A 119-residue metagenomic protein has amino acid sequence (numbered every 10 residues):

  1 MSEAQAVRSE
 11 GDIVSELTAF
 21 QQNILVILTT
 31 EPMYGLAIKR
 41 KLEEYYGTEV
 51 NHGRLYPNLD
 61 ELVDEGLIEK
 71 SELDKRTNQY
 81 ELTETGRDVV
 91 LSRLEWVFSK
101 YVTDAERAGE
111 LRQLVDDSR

Functional and structural regions predicted by a protein language model:
M1-E3, N23, R119: Long, compositionally biased intrinsically disordered regions
M1-V14: Short, Lys/Arg-enriched N-terminal segment that forms or immediately precedes the first helix of a structured domain
D12-N51: N-terminal helix-turn-helix DNA-binding core of bacterial DNA-binding proteins
R54-L55, N78: Short, conserved alpha-helical segments within structured domains
L55-E65: Basic amphipathic alpha-helical segments that dock to polyanions
V63-R76, E81: Beta-hairpin "wing" of winged helix-turn-helix
K75-L94: Basic, amphipathic "hinge/linker" alpha-helix immediately C-terminal to the N-terminal HTH DNA-binding motif
R93-R119: Amphipathic alpha-helical dimerization/coiled-coil segments that flank or bridge DNA-binding/regulatory modules
